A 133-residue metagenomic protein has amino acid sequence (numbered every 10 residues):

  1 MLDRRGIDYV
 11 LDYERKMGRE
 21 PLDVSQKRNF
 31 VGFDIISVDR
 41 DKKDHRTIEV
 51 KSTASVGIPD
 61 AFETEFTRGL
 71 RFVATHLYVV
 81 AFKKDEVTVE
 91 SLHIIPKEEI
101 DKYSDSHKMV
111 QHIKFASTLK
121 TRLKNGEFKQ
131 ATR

Functional and structural regions predicted by a protein language model:
M1-V31, I36-R133: Mixed-charge (Asp/Glu-Lys/Arg
